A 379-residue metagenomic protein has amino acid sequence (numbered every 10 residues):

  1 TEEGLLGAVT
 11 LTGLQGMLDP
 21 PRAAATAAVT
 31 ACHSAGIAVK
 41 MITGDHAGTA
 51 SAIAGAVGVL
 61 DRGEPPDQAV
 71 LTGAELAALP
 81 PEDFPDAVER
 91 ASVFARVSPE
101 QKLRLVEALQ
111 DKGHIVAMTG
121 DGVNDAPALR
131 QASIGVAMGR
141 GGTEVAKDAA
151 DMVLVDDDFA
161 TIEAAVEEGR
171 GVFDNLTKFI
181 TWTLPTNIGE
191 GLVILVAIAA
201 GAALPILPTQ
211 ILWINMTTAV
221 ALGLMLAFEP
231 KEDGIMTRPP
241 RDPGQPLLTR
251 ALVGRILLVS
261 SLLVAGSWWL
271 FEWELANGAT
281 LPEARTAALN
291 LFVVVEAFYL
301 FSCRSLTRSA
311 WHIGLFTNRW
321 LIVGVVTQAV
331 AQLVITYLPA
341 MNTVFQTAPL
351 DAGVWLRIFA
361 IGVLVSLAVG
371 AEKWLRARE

Functional and structural regions predicted by a protein language model:
T1-A126, R130-I134, L176, I198 (+2 more regions): Cytosolic catalytic headpiece
P65-A117, A132-A310: Membrane-embedded transport module
K231-L247, V330, P349-V365: Compositionally biased, low-complexity linear motifs
V264-L270, T327-T343: Hydrophobic alpha-helical transmembrane segments in multi-pass integral membrane proteins
L291, G324-V325: Hydrophobic mid-bilayer segments of alpha-helices in multi-pass membrane transport proteins, especially secondary
E296-L300, Q332, V365-K373: Alpha-helical transmembrane segments
H312-L321: Cytoplasmic-side transmembrane-helix entry/capping segments in multi-pass membrane proteins
